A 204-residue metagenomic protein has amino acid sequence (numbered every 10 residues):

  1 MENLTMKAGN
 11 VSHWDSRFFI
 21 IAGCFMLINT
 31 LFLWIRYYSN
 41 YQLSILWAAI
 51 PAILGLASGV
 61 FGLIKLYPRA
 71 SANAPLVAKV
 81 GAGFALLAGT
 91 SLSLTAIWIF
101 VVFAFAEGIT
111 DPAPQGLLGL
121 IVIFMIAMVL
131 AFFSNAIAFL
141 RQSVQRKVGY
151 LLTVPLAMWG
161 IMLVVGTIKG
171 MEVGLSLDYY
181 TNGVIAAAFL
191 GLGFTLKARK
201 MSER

Functional and structural regions predicted by a protein language model:
E2-R204: Hydrophobic, aromatic-enriched alpha-helical segments typical of multi-pass transmembrane helices
